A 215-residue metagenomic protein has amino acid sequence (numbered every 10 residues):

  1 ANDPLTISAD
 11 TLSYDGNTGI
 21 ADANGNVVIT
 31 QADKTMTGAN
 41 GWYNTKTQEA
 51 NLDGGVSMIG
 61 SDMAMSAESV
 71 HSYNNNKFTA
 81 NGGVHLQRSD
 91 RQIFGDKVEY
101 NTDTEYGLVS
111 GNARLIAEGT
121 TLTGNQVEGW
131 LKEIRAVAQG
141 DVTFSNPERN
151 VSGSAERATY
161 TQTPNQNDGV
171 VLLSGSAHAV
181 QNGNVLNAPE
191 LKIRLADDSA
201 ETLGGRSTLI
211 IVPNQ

Functional and structural regions predicted by a protein language model:
A1-Q215: Mature-chain termini and adjacent capping regions
